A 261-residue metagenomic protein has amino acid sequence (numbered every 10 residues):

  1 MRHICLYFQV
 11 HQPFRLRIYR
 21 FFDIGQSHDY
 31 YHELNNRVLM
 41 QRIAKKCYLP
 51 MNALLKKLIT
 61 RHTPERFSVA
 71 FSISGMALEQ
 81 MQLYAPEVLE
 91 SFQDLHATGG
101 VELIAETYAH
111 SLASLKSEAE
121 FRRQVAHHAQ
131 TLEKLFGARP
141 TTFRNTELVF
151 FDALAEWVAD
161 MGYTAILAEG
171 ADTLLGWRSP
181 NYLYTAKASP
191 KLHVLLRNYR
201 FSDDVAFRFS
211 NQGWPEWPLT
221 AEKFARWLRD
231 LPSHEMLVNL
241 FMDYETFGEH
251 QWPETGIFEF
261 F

Functional and structural regions predicted by a protein language model:
M1-T142, L148-D203, S210, P218-E235 (+1 more regions): Catalytic alpha-helical scaffold of carbohydrate-active enzymes acting on polysaccharides/glycoconjugates
D243, G248-T255: Active-site His/acidic residue clusters
